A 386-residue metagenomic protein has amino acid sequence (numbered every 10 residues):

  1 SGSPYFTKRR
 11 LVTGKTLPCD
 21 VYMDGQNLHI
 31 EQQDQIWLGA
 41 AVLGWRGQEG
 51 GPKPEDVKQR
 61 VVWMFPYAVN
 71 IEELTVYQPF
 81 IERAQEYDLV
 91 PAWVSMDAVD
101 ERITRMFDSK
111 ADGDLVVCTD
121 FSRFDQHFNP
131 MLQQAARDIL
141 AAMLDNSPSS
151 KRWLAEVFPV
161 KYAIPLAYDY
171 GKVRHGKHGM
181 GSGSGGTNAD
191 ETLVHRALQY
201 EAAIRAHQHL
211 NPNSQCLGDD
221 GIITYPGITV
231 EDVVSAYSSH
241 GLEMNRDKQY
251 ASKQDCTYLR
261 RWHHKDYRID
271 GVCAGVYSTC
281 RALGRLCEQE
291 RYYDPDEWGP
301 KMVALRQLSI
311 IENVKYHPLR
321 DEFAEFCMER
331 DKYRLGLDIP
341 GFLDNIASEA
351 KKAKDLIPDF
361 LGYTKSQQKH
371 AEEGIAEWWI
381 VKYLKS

Functional and structural regions predicted by a protein language model:
S1-S386: Viral RNA-dependent RNA polymerase
